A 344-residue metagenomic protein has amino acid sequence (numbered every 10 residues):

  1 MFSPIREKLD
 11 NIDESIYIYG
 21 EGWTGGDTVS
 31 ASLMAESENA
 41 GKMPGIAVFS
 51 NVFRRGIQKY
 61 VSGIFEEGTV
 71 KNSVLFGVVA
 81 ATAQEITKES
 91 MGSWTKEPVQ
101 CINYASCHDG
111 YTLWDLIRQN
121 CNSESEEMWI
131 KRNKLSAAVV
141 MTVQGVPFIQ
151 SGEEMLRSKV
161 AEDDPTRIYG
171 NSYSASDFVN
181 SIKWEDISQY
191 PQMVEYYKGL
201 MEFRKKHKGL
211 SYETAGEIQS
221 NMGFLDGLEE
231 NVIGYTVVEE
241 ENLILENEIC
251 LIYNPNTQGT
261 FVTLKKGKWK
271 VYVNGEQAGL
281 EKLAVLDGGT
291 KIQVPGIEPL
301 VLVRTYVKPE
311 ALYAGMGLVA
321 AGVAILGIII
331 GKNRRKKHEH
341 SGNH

Functional and structural regions predicted by a protein language model:
R6-L9, E14-L156, V160-E162, Y173-A175 (+4 more regions): Conserved alpha/beta catalytic core and glycan-binding cleft of carbohydrate-active enzymes
W129-I130, M141-I149, M155, K159-I329 (+1 more regions): Carbohydrate-interacting/catalytic domains
K336-H344: Cytoplasmic C-terminal tails of single-pass
